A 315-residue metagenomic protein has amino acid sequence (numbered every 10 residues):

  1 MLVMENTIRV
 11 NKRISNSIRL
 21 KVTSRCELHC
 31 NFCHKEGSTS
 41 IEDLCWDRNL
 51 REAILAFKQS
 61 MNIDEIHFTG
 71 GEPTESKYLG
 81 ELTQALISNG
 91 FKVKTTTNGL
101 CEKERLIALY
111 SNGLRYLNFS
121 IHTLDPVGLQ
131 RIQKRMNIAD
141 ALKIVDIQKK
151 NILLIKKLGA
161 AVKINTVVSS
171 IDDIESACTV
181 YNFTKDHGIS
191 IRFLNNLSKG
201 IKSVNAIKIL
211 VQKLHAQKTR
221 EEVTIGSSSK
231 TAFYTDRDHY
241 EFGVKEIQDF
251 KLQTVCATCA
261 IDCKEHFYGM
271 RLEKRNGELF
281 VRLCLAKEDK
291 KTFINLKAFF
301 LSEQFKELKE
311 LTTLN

Functional and structural regions predicted by a protein language model:
M1-V3: Short, Lys/Arg-enriched N-terminal segments with co-localized hydrophobic residues within the first ~10-30 amino acids
N6-N49, M61, L283: Canonical Radical SAM [4Fe-4S] cluster-binding loop centered on the CxxxCxxC motif and its immediate flanking residues
F32, E36-T39, I207-L214, D262-E265 (+2 more regions): Secreted/processed peptides and extracellular or luminal domains of membrane proteins
R51-F68, S76-E175, N182, R192: Radical SAM/AdoMet-radical enzyme domain recognition
E75, E102, S170-D173, K199-G200 (+3 more regions): Alpha-helix N-cap/loop-to-helix initiation residues
V127, M136-T254: Radical SAM enzyme [4Fe-4S]-AdoMet core and its adjacent flexible, acidic and glycine-rich loops/tails across
K251-N315: Flexible mid-to-C-terminal extensions adjoining Fe-S/redox cofactors in radical SAM and related proteins
